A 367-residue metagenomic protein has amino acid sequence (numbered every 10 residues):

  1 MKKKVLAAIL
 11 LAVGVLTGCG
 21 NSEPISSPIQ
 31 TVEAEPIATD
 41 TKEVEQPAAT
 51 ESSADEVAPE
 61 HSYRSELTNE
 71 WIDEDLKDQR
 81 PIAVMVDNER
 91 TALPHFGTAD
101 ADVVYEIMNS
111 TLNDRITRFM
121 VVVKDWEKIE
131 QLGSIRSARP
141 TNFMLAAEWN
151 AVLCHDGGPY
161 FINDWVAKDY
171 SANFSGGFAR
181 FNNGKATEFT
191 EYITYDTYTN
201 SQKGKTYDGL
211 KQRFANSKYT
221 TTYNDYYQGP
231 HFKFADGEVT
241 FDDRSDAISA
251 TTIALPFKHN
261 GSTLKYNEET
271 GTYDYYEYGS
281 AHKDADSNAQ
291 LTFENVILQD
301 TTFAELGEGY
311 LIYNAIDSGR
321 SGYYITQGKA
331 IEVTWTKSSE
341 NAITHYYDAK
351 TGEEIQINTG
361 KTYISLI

Functional and structural regions predicted by a protein language model:
K2-I9: Sec-dependent signal peptide recognition, specifically the positively charged N-region followed immediately by
L11-V13: Repetitive helical segments and hydrophobic/amphipathic motifs
V15-G18: C-terminal motif of bacterial Sec signal peptides marking the signal peptidase cleavage site
G20-S22: Bacterial signal peptide processing site
I25, S110: Flexible, active-site-proximal loop/turn residues at the rims of small-molecule/cofactor binding pockets and catalytic
S27-A49: Post-signal peptide N-terminal segment of mature Sec-exported envelope proteins
I29, A49-Y105, L112-I367: A surface/extracellular/periplasmic glyco- and lipid-processing/surface-interacting theme
